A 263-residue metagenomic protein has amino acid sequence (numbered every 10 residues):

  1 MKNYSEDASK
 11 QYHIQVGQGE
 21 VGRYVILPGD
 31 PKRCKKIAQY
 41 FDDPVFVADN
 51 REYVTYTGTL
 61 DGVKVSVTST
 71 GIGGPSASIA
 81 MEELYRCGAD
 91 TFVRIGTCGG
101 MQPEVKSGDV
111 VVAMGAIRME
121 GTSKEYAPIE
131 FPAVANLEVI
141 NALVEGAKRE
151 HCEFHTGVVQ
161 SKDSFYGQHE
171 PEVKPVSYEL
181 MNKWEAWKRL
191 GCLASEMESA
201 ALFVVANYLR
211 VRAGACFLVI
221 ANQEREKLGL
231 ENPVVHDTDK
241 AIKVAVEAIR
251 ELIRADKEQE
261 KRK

Functional and structural regions predicted by a protein language model:
M1-A142, G146: Metabolite-binding pocket within alpha/beta catalytic cores that recognizes anionic/polar moieties
P44-D49, H151-V158, R254-K263: Flexible, glycine/charged-enriched surface loops at secondary-structure junctions
Y85-R86, K188, N207: Non-catalytic positions within long, well-ordered alpha-helices that form the structural scaffold/packing of enzyme
D90-T91, L193, R212: Short acidic/polar active-site loop segments enriched in Thr and Asp
A133-G191: Active-site rim beta-loop-alpha module in soluble metabolic enzymes
A142-E150, V205, V244-A255: Generic non-transmembrane alpha-helical segments
A200-P233: Zn-dependent metallopeptidase/amidohydrolase metal-coordination segment
Q223-K263: His/Asp/Glu-rich mid-to-C-terminal helical/loop segments that flank catalytic regions of hydrolases
